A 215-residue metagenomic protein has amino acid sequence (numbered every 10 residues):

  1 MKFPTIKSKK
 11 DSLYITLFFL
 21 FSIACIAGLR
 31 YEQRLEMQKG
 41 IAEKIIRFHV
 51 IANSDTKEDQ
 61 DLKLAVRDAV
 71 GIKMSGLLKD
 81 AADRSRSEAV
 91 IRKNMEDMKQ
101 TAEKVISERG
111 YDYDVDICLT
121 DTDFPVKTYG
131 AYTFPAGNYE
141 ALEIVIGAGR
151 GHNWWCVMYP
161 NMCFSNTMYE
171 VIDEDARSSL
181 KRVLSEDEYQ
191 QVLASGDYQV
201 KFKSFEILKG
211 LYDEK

Functional and structural regions predicted by a protein language model:
M1, E188-K215: Glycine-rich, aromatic-bearing surface loops/beta-hairpins
M1-S8: N-terminal Lys/Arg-rich, disordered targeting/topogenic segments
L13-G28: Hydrophobic membrane-insertion alpha-helices, especially the h-region of bacterial N-terminal signal peptides
A27-I41: Aromatic-capped interface at the extracytoplasmic side of an N-terminal signal-anchor transmembrane helix
K44-M95: Early exported N-terminus immediately downstream of N-terminal targeting peptides
I45-I51, D114-C118, A141-V145, W155-V157 (+1 more regions): Soluble periplasmic/extracytoplasmic beta-strand elements of cell-envelope proteins
R84-P125: Amphipathic, coiled-coil-like alpha-helical scaffolding segments used for oligomerization/assembly
Y132-Y198: Soluble extracytoplasmic domains of inner/organellar membrane proteins
